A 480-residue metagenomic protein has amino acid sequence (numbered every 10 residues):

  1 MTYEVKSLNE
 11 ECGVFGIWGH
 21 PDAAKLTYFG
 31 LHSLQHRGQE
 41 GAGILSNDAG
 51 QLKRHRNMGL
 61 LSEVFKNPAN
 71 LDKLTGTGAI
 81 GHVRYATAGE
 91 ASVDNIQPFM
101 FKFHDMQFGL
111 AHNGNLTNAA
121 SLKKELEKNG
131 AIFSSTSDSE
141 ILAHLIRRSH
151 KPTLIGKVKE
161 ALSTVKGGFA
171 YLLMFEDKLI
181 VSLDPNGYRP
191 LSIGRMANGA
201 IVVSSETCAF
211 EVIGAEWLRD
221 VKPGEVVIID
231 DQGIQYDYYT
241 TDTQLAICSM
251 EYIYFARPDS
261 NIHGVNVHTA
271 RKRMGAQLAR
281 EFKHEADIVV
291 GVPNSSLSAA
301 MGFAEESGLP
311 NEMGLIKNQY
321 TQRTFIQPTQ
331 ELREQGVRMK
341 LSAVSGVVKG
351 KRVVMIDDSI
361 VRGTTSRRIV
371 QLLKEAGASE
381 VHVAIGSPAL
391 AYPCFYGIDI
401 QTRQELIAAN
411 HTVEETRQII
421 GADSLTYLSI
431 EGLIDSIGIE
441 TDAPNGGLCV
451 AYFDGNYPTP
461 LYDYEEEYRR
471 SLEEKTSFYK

Functional and structural regions predicted by a protein language model:
M1-P223, I228-A286, V292, E380: Conserved short alpha-helical segments that host acidic/polar catalytic motifs at enzyme active sites
D22-A24, T87-A88, N118, Y188-R189 (+7 more regions): Flexible loop/turn segments at secondary-structure boundaries
H55-R56, L183-D184, A299-G302, P393-F395: A short acidic (Asp/Glu
A111, M174, S182-L183, G194 (+11 more regions): Generic beta-strand/beta-sheet core signal
A131, K151-P152, K283-D287, E305-E312 (+2 more regions): Secondary-structure transition/capping motifs at alpha-helix termini and the adjoining loop/turn into the next element
E160, C208-A209, E216-W217, V221-E225 (+4 more regions): Phosphate/diphosphate-binding loops
L162, D177-K178, G214-D220, G314 (+1 more regions): PRPP-dependent phosphoribosyltransferase catalytic core
G308-V353, T364, A391-I398: Short, glycine/charge-rich flexible loops or terminal/linker lids adjacent to PRPP-binding catalytic cores
